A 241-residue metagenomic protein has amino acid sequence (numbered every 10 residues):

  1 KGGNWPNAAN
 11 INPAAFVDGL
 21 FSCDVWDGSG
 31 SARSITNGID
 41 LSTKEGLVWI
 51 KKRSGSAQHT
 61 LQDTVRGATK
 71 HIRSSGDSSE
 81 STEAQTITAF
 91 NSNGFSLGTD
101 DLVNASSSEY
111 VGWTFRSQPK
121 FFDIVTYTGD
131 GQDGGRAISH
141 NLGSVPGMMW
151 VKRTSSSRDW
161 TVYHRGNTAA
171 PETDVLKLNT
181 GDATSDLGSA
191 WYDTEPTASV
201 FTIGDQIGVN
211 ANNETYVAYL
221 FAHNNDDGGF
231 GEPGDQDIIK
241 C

Functional and structural regions predicted by a protein language model:
K1-C241: Surface-exposed molecular-recognition determinants
